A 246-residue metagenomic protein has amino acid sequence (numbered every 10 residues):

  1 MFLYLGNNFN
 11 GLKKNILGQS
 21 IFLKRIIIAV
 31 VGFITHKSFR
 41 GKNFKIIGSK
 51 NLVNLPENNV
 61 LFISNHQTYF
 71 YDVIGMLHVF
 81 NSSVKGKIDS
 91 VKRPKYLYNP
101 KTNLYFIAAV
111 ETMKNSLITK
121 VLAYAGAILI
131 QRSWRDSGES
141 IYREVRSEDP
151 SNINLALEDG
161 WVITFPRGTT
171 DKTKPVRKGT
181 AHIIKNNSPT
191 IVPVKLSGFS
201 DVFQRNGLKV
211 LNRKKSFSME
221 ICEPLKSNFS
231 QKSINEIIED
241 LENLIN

Functional and structural regions predicted by a protein language model:
M1-I47, G75, S116-A125: A transmembrane-helix-recognition feature enriched in membrane-embedded lipid enzymes and envelope glyco-/phospholipid
A29-G32, K95-P100, E239: Extended interaction regions within the primary functional domain
G41-Q231: Soluble catalytic domains of membrane acyltransferases
A156, D240-N246: C-terminal alpha-helix
S230-L241: C-terminal helix of von Willebrand factor
